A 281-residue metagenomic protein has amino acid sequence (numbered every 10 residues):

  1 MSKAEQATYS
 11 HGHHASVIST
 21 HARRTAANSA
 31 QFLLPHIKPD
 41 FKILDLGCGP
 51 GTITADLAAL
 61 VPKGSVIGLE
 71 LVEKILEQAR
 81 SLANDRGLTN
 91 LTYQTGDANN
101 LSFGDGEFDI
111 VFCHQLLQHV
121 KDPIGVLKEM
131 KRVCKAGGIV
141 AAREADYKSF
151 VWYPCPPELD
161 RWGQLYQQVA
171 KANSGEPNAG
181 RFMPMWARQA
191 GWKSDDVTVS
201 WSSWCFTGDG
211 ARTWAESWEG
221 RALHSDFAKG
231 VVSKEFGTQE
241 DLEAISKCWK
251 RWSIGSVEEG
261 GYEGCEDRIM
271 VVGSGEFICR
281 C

Functional and structural regions predicted by a protein language model:
S2-A26: Class I SAM-dependent methyltransferase Rossmann-like catalytic core, especially the SAM/SAH-binding loop
S2-A4, A15, Q164, D196-E266: C-terminal helical/coil "lid" or tail adjacent to the Rossmann-like core of SAM-dependent
A22-F41, D56, L60: Conserved alpha-helix/loop element of class I SAM-dependent methyltransferases that forms part of the SAM/SAH-binding
F41-L46, P50-N100, G125: Class I SAM-dependent methyltransferase SAM/SAH-binding core
N99-I110: A short acidic, Gly/Pro-enriched loop at the edge of an enzyme's catalytic core that lines a small-molecule cofactor
D109-D122: A short SAM/SAH-binding and catalytic strip from SAM-dependent methyltransferases
I124-I139: A short glycine-rich, Lys/Arg-flanked "PGG" loop and its adjoining helix->strand segment in the class I
A141-R221: Conserved catalytic/acceptor-binding region of the Class I
